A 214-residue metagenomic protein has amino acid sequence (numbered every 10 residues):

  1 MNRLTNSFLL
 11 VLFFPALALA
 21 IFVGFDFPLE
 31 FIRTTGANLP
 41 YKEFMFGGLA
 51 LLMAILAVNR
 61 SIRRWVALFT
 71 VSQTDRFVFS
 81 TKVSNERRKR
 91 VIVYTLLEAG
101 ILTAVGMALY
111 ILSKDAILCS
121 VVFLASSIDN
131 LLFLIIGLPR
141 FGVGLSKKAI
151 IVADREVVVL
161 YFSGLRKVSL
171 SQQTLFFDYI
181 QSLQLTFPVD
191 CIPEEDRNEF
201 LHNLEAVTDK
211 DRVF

Functional and structural regions predicted by a protein language model:
M1-R140: Eukaryotic intrinsically disordered, low-complexity regulatory linkers and tails enriched in Ser/Thr/Pro
V58-S61, Y94-V105, G144-D154, L170-I180: Juxtamembrane/interfacial segments around transmembrane helices
F79, E199-F214: Long, non-transmembrane cytosolic or organellar matrix-exposed soluble domains/tails of integral membrane proteins
F79-T81, L160, L185-D190: Generic detection of short hydrophobic beta-strand segments and adjacent strand-loop junctions
T81-I92, A149-L175: Cytosolic juxtamembrane regulatory segments of multi-pass membrane proteins
S126-V159, R166-K167: Conserved beta-hairpin
Q181-N203: Canonical phosphoinositide-binding patch of PH/PH-like domains
